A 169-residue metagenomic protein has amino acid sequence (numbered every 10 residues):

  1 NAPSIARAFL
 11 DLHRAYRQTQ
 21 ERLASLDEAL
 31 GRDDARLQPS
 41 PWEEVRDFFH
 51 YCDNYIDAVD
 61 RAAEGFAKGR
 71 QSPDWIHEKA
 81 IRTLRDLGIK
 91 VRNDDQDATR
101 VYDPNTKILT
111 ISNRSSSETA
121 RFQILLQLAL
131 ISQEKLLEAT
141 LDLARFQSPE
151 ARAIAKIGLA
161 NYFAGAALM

Functional and structural regions predicted by a protein language model:
N1-M169: Short juxta-domain linker segments that transition from a proline/glycine-rich, charged coil into a short amphipathic
